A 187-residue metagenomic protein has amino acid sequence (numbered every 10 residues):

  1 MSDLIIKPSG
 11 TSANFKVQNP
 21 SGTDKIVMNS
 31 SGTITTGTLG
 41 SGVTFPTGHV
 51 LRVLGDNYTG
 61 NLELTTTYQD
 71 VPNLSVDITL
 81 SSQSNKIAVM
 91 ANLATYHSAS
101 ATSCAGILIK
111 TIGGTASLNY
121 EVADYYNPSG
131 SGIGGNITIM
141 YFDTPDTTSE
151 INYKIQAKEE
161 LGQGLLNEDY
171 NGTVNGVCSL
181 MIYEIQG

Functional and structural regions predicted by a protein language model:
M1-N61, Q83-S84: Intrinsic low-complexity, repeat-rich intrinsically disordered segments enriched in small/flexible residues
G10-T11, H49, V71, G134 (+1 more regions): Short, solvent-exposed coil/turn segments
A13-Q18, V27-N29, G40-S41, Y68-D70 (+3 more regions): Generic alpha-helix signal with a bias toward terminal, lower-confidence helices and secondary-structure junctions
G22-D24, G48-V50, T67-D70, T115-L118: Tryptophan-centered short beta-strand motifs
N57-Y68, T79-E150, K154-G187: Terminal beta-strand-rich extracellular "head" domains that mediate receptor/glycan or other ligand binding
L74-V76: Extended, low-complexity regulatory regions
